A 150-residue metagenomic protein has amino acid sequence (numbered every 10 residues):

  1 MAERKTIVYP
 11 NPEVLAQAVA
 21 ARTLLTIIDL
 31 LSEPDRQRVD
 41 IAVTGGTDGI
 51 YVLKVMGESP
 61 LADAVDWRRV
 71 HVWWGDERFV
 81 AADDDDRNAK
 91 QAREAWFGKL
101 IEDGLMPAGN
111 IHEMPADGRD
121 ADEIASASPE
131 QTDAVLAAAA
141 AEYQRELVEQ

Functional and structural regions predicted by a protein language model:
M1-I41, A137: N-terminal glycine-/serine-/threonine-rich phosphate-binding loop
A2-E3, D66-Q150: Ligand-binding beta-strand-loop-alpha-helix segment within the catalytic cores of soluble metabolic enzymes
V8-N11, V43-G45, W74-E77: Short glycine-centered, acidic/aromatic-flanked micro-motifs in structured strand/loop junctions that mark active-site
V14, A18, T47, Y51 (+3 more regions): Conserved active-site and cofactor/substrate-binding residues in soluble primary-metabolism enzymes
R22, L31, V55-S59, V72 (+2 more regions): Generic preference for flexible, low-structure residues
T23-I27, I50-L61, R93-G98: Short, well-ordered amphipathic alpha-helices
I27-R36, P60-A64, L100-G104, Q150: Alpha-helix termini
S32-P60: Glycine-rich N-terminal segment of FAD-binding domains in flavoprotein oxidoreductases, spanning the beta-loop-helix
